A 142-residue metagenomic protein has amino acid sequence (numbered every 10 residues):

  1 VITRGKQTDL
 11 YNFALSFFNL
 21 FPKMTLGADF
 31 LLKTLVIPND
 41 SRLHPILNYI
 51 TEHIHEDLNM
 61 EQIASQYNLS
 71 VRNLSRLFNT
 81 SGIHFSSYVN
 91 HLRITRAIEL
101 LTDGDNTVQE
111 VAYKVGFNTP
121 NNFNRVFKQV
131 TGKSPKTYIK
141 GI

Functional and structural regions predicted by a protein language model:
T3-Y11, F18-N48, E52, E56 (+3 more regions): Short, Lys/Arg-enriched, Trp-marked, Pro/Gly-tolerant hinge/linker segments that flank
F13, P45, R96, E110-K114 (+2 more regions): Residues within well-formed alpha-helices
N48, D57, E61, N79-N121 (+1 more regions): Terminal helix-turn-helix DNA-binding modules in bacterial transcription factors
Q66, S70-V71, N118-T119: Short coil turns linking two alpha-helices in DNA-binding domains
L69, L74, L100-L101: Generic leucine side-chain signal with a strong bias for well-ordered alpha-helical environments
L74-S75, N122-F123, F127: Short hydrophobic/aromatic patch on the recognition helix
R125-I142: …primarily DNA-binding HTH/wHTH and HhH modules…
